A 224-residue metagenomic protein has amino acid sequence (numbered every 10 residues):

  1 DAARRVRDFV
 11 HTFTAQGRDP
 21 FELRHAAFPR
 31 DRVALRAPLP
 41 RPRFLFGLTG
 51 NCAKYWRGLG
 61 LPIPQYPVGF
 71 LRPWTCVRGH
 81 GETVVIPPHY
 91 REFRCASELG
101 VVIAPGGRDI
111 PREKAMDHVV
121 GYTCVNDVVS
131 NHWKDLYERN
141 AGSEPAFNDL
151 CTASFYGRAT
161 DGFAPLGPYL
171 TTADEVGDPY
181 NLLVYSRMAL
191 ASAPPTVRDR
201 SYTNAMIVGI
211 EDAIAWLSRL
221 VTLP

Functional and structural regions predicted by a protein language model:
D1-P67, A191: N-terminal non-catalytic cap/leader segment that marks the start of a structured domain
T14-R18, E22, F28-R30, Y55 (+1 more regions): Catalytic-pocket segment enriched in acidic/His residues
A34-A37, R57-G60, V84-F93, E98-L99 (+3 more regions): A generic local secondary-structure boundary/capping motif
P40-R43, P64-P67, P73, H89-Y90 (+3 more regions): Short coil/turn connectors at secondary-structure junctions
Y66-V84: A gly/proline- and charged-residue-enriched helix-loop-helix capping module
F70, G100-P105, G209-I214: Short, conserved beta-strand element in jelly-roll/cupin
R94-E98, V102, D109-Y137, N181: Short, acidic (Asp/Glu-rich) active-site segment that either coordinates a divalent metal cofactor
